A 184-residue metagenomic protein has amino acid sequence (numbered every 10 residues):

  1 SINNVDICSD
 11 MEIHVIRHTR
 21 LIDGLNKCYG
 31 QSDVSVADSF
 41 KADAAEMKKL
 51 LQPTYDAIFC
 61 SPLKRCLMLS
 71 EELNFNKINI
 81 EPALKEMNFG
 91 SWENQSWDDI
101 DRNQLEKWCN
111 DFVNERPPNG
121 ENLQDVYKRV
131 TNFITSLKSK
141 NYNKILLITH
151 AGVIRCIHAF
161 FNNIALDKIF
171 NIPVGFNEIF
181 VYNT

Functional and structural regions predicted by a protein language model:
S1-D10: N-terminal amphipathic/basic-hydrophobic helices that include classical n-h-c signal peptides and signal-anchor
I13-N76: Active-site-proximal alpha-helix that buttresses catalytic centers in soluble enzyme cores
V15, I80-P82, V181: Structural signal for conserved beta-strand scaffold positions within catalytic alpha/beta enzyme cores
R20-I22, K64-R65, K85-E86, A151-I154: Short, solvent-exposed loop/turn segments at secondary-structure junctions
C60-S61, K128, I148-T149: Short beta-strand scaffold positions
L73-R129: Phosphate-handling substructures
T131-T184: Active-site-adjacent alpha-helix immediately C-terminal to a catalytic or transition-state-stabilizing loop
